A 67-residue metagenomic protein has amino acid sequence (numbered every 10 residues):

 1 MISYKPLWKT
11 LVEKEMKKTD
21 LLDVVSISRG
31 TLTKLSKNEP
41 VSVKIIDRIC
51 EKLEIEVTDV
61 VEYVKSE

Functional and structural regions predicted by a protein language model:
M1-T19: A short, Lys/Arg-rich alpha-helix, primarily the initiator
K9-T10, K34, V61-E67: Short, charged recognition helix plus adjacent turn of helix-turn-helix-like nucleic-acid-binding domains
L11, L22, C50: The alpha-helix within a helix-turn-helix
D20, T31, I45, D59: Residues in the helix-turn-helix
I27-V41: Recognition helix of helix-turn-helix/homeodomain-like DNA-binding domains that insert into the DNA major groove
E39-E51: Short, basic-rich loop-to-helix N-cap that marks the start of a DNA-contacting helix
